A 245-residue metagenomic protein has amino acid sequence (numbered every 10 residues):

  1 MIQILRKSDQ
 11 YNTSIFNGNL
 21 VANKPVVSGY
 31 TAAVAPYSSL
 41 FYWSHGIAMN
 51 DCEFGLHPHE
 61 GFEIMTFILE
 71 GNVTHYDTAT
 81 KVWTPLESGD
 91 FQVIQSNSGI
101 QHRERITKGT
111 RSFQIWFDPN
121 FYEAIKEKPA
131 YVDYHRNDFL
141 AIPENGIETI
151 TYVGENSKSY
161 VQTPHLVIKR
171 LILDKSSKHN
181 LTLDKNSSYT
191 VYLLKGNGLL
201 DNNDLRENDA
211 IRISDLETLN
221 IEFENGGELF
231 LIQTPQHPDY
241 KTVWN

Functional and structural regions predicted by a protein language model:
M1-N245: Jelly-roll (double-stranded beta-helix
